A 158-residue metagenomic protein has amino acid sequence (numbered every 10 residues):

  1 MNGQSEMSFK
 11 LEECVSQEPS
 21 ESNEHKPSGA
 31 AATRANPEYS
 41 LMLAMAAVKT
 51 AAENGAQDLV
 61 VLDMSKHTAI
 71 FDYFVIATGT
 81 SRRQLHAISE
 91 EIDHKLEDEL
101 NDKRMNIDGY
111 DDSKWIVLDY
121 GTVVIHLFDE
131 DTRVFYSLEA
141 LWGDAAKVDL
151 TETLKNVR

Functional and structural regions predicted by a protein language model:
M1-V60, K66, R83, A87 (+2 more regions): Long, contiguous binding/interaction regions
P27, A69-F74: A short small-residue
L62-I70, K103-T122: Glycine/charge-rich, flexible interdomain linkers and switch-proximal surface loops that mediate coupling
I76-G79: Short hydrophobic/aromatic beta-strand micro-patches that form the beta-sheet surface supporting nucleotide- or nucleic
A87-H94, D98-D102, V117: Compact, glycine-rich, soluble single-domain proteins
